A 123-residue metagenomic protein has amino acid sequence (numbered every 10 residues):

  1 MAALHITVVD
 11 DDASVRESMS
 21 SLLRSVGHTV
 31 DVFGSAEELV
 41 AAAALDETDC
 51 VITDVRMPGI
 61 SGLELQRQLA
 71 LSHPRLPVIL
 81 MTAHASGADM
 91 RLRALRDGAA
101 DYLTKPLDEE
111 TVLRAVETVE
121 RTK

Functional and structural regions predicted by a protein language model:
A13-D31, D97: Two-component/phosphorelay signaling modules centered on CheY-like receiver
G34-S35, S61-L65: Acidic catalytic/metal-coordinating carboxylates
A42-D46, Q68-L76, D97: Conserved phosphotransfer cores of two-component systems
D46-I52: Active-site beta3 strand of CheY-like receiver
M57: Receiver (REC) domain active-site loop signature in two-component systems and cognate sites in sensor histidine kinases
E64, A85-D101: Alpha4 helix (beta4-alpha4-beta5 surface) of REC/receiver domains from two-component response regulators
M81-T82: Hydrophobic/aromatic residues positioned on beta-strands within the core alpha/beta folds
L107-E117: C-terminal output helix
